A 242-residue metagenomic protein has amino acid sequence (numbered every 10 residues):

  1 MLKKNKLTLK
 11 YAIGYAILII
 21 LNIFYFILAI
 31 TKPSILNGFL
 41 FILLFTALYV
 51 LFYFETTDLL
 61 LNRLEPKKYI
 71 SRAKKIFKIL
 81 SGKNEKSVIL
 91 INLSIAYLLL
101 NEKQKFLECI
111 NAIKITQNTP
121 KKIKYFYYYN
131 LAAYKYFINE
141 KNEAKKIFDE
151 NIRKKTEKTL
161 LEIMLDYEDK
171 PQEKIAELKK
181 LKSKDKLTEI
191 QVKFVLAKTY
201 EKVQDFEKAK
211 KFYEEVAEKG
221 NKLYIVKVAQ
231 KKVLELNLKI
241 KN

Functional and structural regions predicted by a protein language model:
M1-A16: Juxtamembrane interface helix immediately N-terminal to a transmembrane segment
L2, Y69-F77, K103-I115, E140-I152 (+3 more regions): Alpha-helical repeat scaffolds
I23-K32: Juxtamembrane "helix-exit" motif on the non-cytosolic side of transmembrane helices
G38-E65: Transmembrane alpha-helices and immediately adjacent membrane-cytoplasm interface residues in multi-pass integral
N84-E85, N118-K124, R153-I163, D185-V195 (+1 more regions): Boundary/linker segments of alpha-helical solenoid repeat arrays
K202, F206-N242: Terminal, low-structured helical/coil segments at or just beyond the last alpha-helical repeat
